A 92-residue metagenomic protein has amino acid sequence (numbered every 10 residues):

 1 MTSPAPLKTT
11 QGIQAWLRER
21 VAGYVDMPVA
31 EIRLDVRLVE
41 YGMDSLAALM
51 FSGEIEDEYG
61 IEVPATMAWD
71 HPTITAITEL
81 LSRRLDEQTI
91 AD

Functional and structural regions predicted by a protein language model:
M1-D92: Flexible, low-complexity inter-domain linkers and amphipathic docking helices that mediate domain-domain
